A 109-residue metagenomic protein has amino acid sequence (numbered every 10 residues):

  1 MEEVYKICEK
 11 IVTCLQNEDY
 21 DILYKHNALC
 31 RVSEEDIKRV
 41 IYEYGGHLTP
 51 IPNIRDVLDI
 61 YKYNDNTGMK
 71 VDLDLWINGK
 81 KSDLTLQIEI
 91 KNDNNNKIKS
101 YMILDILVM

Functional and structural regions predicted by a protein language model:
M1, A28, Y42-G45: Eukaryotic low-complexity, non-globular regulatory regions
M1-T13: Short, low-complexity N-terminal intrinsically disordered segments enriched in polar/charged residues
K10, I22, D36-R39: Exposed alpha-helical structural elements
N17-C30: Short, well-ordered alpha-helical segments enriched in acidic and aromatic residues
R31-E43: A solvent-exposed, acidic/Ser-Thr-rich amphipathic alpha-helical stretch
Y42-T85: Surface-exposed, charged secondary-structure patches
D83-M109: Short beta-strand edge/turn micro-motifs at domain boundaries
